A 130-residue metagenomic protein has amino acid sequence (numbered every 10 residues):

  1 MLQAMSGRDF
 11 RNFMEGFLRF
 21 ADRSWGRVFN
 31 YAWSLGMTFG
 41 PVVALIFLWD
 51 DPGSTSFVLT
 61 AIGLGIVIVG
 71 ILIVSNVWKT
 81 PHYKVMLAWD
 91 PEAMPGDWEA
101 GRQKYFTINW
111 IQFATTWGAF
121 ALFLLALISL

Functional and structural regions predicted by a protein language model:
M1-L35, F39, D90-R102: Interfacial loop at the N-terminal end of multi-pass membrane proteins
M1-M5, V69-P91: Inner-leaflet juxtamembrane helices
M1-Q3, L35-G53, W78: Membrane-helix exit/interface motif
R27-F29, E99-G118: Individual transmembrane alpha-helices with interfacial aromatic-anchor signatures
N30-L45, F113-F120: Core segments of transmembrane alpha-helices that mediate helix-helix packing or line hydrophobic substrate/ligand
F39, G63-G70, T115, L122: Hydrophobic residues within membrane-embedded alpha-helical segments of Major Facilitator Superfamily
I46-V69: Interfacial segments of alpha-helical transmembrane regions
F123-L130: Juxtamembrane boundary at the C-terminal end of a transmembrane helix
